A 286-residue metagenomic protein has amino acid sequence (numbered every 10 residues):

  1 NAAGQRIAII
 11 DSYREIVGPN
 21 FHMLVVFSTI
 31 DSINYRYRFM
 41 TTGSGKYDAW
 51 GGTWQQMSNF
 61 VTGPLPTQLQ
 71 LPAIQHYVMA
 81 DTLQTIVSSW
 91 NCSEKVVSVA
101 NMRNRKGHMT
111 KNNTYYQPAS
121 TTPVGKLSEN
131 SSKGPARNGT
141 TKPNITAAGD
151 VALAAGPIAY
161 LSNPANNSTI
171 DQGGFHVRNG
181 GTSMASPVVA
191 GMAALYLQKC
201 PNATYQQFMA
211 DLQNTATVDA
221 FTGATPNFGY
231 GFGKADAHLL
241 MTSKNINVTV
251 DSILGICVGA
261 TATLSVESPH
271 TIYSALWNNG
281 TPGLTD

Functional and structural regions predicted by a protein language model:
N1-N245: Loop-rich non-cytosolic ectodomains and luminal regions
V151, T261, I272-S274: Exposed beta-strand and adjacent loop surfaces of beta-rich binding modules that mediate intermolecular recognition
K244-S252: Proline-enriched interdomain boundary motifs that mark the N-terminal boundary and often initiate the first structured
G259-P269: A short beta-strand segment in extracellular, disulfide-stabilized domains
P269-D286: Surface-exposed, flexible coil segments in extracellular/virion-facing regions
